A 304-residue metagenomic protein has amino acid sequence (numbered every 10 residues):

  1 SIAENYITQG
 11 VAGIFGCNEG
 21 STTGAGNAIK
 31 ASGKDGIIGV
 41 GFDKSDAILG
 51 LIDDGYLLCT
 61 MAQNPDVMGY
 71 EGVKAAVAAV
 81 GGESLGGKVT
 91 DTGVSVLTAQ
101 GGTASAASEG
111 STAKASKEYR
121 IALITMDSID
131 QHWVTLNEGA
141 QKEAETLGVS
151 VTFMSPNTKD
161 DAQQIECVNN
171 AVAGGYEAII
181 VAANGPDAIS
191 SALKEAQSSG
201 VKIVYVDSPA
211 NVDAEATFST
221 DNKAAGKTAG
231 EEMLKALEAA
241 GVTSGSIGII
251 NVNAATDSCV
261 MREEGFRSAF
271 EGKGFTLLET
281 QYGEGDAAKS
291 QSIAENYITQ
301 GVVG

Functional and structural regions predicted by a protein language model:
S1-G304: A residue-level marker of the well-folded mature domains of exported/periplasmic proteins
